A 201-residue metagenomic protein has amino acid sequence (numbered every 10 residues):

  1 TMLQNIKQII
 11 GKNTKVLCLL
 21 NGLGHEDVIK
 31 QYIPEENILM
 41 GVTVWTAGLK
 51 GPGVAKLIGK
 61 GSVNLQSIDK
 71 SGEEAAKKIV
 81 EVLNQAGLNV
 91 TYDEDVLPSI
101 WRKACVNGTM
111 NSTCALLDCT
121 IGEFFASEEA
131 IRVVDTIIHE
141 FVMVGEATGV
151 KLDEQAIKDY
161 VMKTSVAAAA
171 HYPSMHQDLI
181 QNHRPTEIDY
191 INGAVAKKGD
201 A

Functional and structural regions predicted by a protein language model:
T1-V54: Rossmann-like NAD(P)(H) cofactor-binding subdomain of soluble oxidoreductases
I9, Y32-N37, P52-K103, G108-E154 (+1 more regions): Internal alpha-helical scaffold of NAD(P)-dependent oxidoreductase catalytic cores
G22-G24, G41, G53, G59-G61 (+4 more regions): Glycine-centered flexibility sites
D27, T46, I58, N64 (+2 more regions): Basic, gly/Ser/Thr/Pro-rich low-complexity segments located predominantly at protein N termini
L49, L116-L117, A169-Y172: Short amphipathic alpha-helical interaction/hinge segments
E74, N84-Q85, V134-A201: NAD(P)-dependent Rossmann-like dehydrogenase/reductase catalytic/cofactor-binding core
